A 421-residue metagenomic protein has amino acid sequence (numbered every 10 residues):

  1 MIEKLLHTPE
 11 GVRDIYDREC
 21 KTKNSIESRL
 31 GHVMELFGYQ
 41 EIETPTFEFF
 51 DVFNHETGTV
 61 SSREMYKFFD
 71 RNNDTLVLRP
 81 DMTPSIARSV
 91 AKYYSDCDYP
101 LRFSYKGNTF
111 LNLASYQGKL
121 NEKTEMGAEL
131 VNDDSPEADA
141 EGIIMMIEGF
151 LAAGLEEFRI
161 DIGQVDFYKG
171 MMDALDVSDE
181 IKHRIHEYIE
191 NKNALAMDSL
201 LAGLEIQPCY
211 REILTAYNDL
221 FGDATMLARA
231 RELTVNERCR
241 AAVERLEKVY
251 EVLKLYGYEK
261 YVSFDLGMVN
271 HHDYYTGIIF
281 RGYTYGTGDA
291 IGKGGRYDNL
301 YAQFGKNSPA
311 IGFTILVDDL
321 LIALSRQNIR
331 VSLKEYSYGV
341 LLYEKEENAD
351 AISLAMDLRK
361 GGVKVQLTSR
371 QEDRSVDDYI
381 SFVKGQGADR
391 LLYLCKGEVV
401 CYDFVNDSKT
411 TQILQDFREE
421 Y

Functional and structural regions predicted by a protein language model:
M1-L6, M172, V177-E180, R184: Charged, compositionally biased N-terminal leader segments and the immediate start of the first structured element
M1-P84, A140, D161: TRNA-binding/sensing appendages of the translation machinery
S25-F37, E48-F49, T83-Y94, F103-L155 (+1 more regions): Positively charged, Gly/Ser-enriched RNA/tRNA-binding surfaces
E56-V60, A174-L175, I278, S381-G385: Short low-complexity, flexible loop/linker segments enriched in glycine and/or proline with clustered acidic
E64-D70, V177-S199, Y258, T284: Acidic, His- and aromatic-enriched active-site or binding-groove loops in soluble protein domains that engage sugars
E122-M126, I162-G170: Short, conserved phosphate-binding/catalytic loop or strand-edge motifs used in phosphoryl-/nucleotidyl-transfer
A153-E157, V165-Y168, I181, L195: Extended alpha-helical scaffolds
E157-F167, I185, S263-G267: Short, surface-exposed recognition loops or helix-turn segments adjacent to catalytic cores
